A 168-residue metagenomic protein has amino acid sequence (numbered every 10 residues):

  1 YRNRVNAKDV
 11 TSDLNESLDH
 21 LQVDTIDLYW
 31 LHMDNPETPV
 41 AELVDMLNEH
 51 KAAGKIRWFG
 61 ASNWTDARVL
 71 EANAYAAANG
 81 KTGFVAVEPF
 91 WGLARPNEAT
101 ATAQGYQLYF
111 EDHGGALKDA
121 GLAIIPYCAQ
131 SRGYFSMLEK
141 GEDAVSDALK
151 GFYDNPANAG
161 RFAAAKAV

Functional and structural regions predicted by a protein language model:
Y1-T11, H32-E37: Active-site mouth loops of central-metabolism enzymes
V5-L21, V69-A74: Short, acidic/polar
L18-P39: Active-site groove signature of glycoside hydrolases
D34, T38-V168: Beta/alpha (TIM)-barrel catalytic core signal, keyed to glycine-rich beta->alpha loops juxtaposed to Asp/Glu that bind
